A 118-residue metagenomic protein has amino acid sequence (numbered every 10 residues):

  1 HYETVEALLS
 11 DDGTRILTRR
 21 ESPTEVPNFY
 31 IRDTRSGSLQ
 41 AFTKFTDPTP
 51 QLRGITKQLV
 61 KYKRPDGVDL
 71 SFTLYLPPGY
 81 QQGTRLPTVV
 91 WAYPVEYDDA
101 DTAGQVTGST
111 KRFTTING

Functional and structural regions predicted by a protein language model:
T4-G118: Serine-hydrolase catalytic core recognition
